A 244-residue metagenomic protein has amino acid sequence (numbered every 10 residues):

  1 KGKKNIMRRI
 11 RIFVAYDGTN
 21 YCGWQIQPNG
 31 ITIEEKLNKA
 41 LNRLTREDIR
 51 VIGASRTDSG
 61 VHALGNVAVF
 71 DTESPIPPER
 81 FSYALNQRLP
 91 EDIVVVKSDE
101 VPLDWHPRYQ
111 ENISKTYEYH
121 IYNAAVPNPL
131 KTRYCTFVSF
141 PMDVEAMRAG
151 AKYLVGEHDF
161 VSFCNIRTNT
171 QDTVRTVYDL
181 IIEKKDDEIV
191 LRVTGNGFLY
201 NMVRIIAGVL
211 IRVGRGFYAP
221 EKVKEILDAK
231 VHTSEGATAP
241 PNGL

Functional and structural regions predicted by a protein language model:
G2-L244: Structured-RNA-binding interfaces characteristic of tRNA pseudouridine synthases
